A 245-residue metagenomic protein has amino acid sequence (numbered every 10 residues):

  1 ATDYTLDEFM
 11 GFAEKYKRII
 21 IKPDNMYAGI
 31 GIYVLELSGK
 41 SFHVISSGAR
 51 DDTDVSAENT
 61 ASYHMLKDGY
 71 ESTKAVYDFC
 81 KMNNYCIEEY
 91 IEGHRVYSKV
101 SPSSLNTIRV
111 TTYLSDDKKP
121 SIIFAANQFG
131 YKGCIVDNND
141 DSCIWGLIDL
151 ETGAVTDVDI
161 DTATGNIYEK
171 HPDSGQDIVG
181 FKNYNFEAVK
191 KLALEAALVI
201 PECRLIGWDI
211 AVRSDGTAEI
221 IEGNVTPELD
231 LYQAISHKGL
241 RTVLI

Functional and structural regions predicted by a protein language model:
A1-I108, Y113-D116: Active-site nucleotide/adenylate-binding loops and adjacent lid/helix of ATP-dependent enzymes
I19, S121-I123, E219: Protein kinase-like catalytic core scaffold
D24, Y90-I91, T111, A126-Q128 (+2 more regions): Anionic group-transfer/hydrolysis microenvironments
G29, Q128-C134, N224-Q233: Glycine-rich phosphate/pyrophosphate-binding beta-alpha loops
E36-S41, L114-K119, L150-T152, R213-G216: Short acidic-glycine loop/turn motifs at beta-strand connectors
G48-C80, K99-K191: ATP-dependent carboxylate/phosphate-activation module, predominantly the ATP-grasp catalytic core and closely related
N166-K191, L198-C203, V212-I245: C-terminal active-site "lid" helix and adjoining low-complexity regulatory extension at the edge of ATP-using catalytic
G207: Flexible, glycine/charged-enriched surface loops at secondary-structure junctions
